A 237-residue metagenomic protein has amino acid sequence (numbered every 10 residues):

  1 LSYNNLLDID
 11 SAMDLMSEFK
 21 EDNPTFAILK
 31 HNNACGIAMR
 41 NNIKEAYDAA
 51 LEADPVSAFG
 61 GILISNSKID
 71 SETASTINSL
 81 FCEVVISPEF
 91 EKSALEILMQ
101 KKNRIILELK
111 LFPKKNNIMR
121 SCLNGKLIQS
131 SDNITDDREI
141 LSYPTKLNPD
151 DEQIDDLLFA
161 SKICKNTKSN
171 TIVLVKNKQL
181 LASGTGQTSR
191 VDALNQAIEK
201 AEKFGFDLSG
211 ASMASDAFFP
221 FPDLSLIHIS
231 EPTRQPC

Functional and structural regions predicted by a protein language model:
L1-N170, N177-L181, R190-L194, E199-D207: Long, structured protein-protein interaction/assembly regions in large complexes
K30, V175, S212-A214: Glycine- and acidic-rich phosphate- and metal-coordinating loops
I77, G210, S230: Glycine- and acidic
P88, V175, D216, R234: Conserved residues at the C-terminal ends of beta-strands
A201-L226: Short HxH-centered metal-ligating active-site micro-motif
I227, E231, Q235-C237: Single conserved hydrophobic/aromatic residue that forms the stacking wall/gate of nucleotide- or nucleobase-binding
